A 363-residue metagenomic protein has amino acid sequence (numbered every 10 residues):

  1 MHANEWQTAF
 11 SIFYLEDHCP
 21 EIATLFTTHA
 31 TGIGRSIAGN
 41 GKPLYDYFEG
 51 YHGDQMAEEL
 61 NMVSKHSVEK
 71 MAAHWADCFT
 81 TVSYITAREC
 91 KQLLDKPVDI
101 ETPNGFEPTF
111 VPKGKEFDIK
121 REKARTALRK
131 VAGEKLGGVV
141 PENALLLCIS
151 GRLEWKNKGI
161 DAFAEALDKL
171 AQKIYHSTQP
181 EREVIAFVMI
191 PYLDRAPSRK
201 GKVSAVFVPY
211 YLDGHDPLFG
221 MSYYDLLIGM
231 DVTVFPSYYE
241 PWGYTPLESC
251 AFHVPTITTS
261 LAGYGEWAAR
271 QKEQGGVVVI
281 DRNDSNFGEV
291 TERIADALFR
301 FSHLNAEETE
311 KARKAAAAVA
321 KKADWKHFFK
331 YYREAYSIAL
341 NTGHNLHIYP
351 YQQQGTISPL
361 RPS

Functional and structural regions predicted by a protein language model:
M1-S363: Catalytic cores of nucleotide-sugar-dependent glycosyltransferases that transfer UDP/GDP/TDP-activated
